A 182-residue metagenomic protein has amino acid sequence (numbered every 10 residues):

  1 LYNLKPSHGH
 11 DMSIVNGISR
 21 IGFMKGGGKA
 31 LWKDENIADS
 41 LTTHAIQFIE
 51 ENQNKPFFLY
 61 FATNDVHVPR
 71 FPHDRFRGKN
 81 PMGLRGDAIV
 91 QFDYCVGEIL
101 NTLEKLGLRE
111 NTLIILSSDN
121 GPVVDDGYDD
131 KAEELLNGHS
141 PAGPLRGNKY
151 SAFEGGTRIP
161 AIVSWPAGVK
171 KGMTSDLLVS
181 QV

Functional and structural regions predicted by a protein language model:
L1-G27, V123-I159: Core domains of carbohydrate- and sulfate-ester-processing enzymes
L1-P56, T63-P72: Formylglycine-dependent
K25, G97-L106, E134-V182: Substrate-binding rim/cap in mid-to-C-terminal beta-strand-loop elements of soluble/periplasmic
D39-T43, V90-G97, V179-V182: A structural signal for well-ordered alpha-helical segments within the folded catalytic domains of diverse enzymes
N52-L59, L108-I114, T157-I159: Loop/turn elements at helix/coil->beta-strand transitions in domains of secreted/extracellular proteins
L59-P69, L116-V124, S151: Short, solvent-exposed turn/loop segments enriched in Gly/Ser/Thr/Pro and often Arg
K79-D93: Active-site-proximal segments of metal-dependent phosphoesterases and phosphodiesterases across multiple
Q91-D129: Metal-dependent active-site segment of extracytoplasmic phospho-/sulfohydrolases and closely related
